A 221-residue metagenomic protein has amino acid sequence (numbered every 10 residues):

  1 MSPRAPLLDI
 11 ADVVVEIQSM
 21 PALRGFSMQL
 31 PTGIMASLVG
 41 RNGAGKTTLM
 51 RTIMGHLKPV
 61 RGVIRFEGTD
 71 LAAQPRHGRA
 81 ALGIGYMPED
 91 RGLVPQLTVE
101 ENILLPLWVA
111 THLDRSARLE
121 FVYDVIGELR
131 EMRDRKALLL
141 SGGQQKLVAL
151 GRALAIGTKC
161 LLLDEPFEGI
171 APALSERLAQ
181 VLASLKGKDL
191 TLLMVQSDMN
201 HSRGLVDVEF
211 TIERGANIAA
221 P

Functional and structural regions predicted by a protein language model:
Q18, Q74, V99-A117, G127: ABC-type ATPase nucleotide-binding domains, specifically the catalytic core motifs of the NBD
V39-R41: The feature captures the beta-strand-to-loop junction immediately N-terminal to the Walker
M54: Helix-to-loop junction immediately C-terminal to a conserved catalytic motif
G62-T69, L82, R115-F121, A219: Conserved ABC transporter NBD signature motif
K136-L140: Conserved ABC ATPase signature
A153-L154: ABC ATPase C-loop
Q196-S197: H-loop/switch region of ABC-family ATPase nucleotide-binding domains
